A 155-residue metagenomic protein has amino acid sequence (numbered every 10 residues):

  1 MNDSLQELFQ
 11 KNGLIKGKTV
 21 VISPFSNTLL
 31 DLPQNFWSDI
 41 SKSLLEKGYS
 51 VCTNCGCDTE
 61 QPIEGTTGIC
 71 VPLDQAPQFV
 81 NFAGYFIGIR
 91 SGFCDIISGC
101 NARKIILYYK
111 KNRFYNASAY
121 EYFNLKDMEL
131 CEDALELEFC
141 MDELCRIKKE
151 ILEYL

Functional and structural regions predicted by a protein language model:
M1-D3, T59-E60, D74-F79, C131-C145: A short acidic, often aromatic-flanked loop/helix-cap motif at beta-alpha or helix-coil junctions that lines enzyme
M1-Q34: Mid-sequence helix-capping/hinge segment at a functional interface
K11-G17, E46, C145, K149-L155: Short, Lys/Arg-enriched, disordered terminal segments
G17, G68-I69, D127: A glycine-biased structural micro-motif
V20-I22, V51, I87, C140: Hydrophobic aliphatic residue packing
N27, T66, A134-L137: Short, flexible active-site loop motifs that bind/organize anionic cofactors or intermediates
L32-F114, A119-Y122: Donor-binding and catalytic core of enzymes assembling or modifying cell-surface/extracellular glycoconjugates
S98-L155: Nucleotide-sugar donor-binding patch of glycosyltransferase catalytic domains
